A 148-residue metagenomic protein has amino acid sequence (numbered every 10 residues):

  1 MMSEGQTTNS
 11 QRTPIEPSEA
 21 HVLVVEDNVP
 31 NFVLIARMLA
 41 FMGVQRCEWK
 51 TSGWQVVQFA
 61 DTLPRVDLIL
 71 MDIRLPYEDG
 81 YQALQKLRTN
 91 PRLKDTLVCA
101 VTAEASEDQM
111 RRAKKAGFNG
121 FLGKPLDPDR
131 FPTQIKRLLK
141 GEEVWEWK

Functional and structural regions predicted by a protein language model:
M1-L23, A36, D129-K148: Non-catalytic signal-transmission and effector/linker regions of two-component phosphorelay proteins
E26: Conserved acidic carboxylate
V29-E48: Two-component/phosphorelay signaling modules centered on CheY-like receiver
W49-L68: Acidic, metal-coordinating helix/loop segments flanking the phosphotransfer/catalytic sites of two-component signaling
D72, T102: Active-site residues of response regulator receiver
P76, K94, S106: The feature encodes the CheY-like receiver
K124: A Lys-centered signature of the CheY-like receiver
